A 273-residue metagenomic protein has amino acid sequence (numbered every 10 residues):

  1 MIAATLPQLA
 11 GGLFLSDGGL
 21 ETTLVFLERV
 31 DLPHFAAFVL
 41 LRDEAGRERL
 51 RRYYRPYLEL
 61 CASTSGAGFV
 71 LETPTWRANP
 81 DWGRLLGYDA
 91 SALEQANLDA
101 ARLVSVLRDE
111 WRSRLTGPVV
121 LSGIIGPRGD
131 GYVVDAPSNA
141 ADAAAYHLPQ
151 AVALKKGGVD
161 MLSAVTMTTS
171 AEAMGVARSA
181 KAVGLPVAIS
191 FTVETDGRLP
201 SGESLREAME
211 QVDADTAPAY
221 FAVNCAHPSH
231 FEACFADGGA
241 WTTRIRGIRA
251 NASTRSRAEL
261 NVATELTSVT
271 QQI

Functional and structural regions predicted by a protein language model:
M1-I273: Domain-level signal for soluble alpha/beta catalytic cores
